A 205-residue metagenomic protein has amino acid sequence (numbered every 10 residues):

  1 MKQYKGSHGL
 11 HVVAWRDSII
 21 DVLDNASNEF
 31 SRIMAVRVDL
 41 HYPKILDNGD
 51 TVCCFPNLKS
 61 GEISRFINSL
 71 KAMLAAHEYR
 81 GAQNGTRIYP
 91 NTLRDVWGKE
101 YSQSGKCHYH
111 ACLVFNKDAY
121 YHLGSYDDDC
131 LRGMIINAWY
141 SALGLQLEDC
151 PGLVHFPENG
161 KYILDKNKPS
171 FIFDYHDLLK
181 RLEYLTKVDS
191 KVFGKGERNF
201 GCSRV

Functional and structural regions predicted by a protein language model:
M1-F30, K117-V205: Catalytic "initiation/cleavage/transfer" segments centered on a nucleophilic residue and adjacent nucleic-acid-engaging
N25-Y101: Signature for HUH/AEP ssDNA processing cores
P43-D47, N116-Y121: A short, flexible beta-alpha/helix-coil linker loop
D47-G49, K106-Y109, L164-N167: Short, solvent-exposed polar/charged micro-motifs at secondary-structure junctions
H77, G81, S104, D118-H122: Amphipathic alpha-helical interaction segments
R94-A119: Histidine-centered divalent-metal-coordination microenvironment in nucleic-acid enzymes
